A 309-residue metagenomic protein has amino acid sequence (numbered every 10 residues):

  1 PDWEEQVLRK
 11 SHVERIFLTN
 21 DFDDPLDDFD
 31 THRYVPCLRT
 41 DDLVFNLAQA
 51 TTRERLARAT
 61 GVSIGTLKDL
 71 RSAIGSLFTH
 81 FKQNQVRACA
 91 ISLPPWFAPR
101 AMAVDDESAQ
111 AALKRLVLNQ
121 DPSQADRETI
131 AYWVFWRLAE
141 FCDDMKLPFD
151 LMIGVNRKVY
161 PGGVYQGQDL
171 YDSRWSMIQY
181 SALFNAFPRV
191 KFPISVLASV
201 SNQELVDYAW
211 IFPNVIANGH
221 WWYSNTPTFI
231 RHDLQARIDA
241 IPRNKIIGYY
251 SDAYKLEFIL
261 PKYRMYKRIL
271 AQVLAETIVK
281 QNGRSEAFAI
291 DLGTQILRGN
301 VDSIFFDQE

Functional and structural regions predicted by a protein language model:
P1-R53: N-terminal hydrophobic targeting/anchoring segments and the immediately downstream early-domain regions of hydrolases
W3-V7, P25-D28, A59-L93, F97-I194 (+3 more regions): Histidine/acidic residue-rich metal-binding segments in metalloenzymes
I16, C89, M152, D252 (+1 more regions): Conserved, mostly hydrophobic/aromatic
D21, R39-L43, S92-W96, G154-K158 (+3 more regions): Active-site beta-loop-alpha junctions enriched in small/polar residues
S201, R243-N244, P261-E309: Mid-to-C-terminal alpha-helical segments outside catalytic/metal-binding sites
N218-G219, A253, Q281-E286: Short beta-alpha connecting loops at secondary-structure transitions that line or flank enzyme active sites
G219-W222, F229-R231, F288: Glycine-rich flexible loops
L256-I259: Short active-site-adjacent structural elements
